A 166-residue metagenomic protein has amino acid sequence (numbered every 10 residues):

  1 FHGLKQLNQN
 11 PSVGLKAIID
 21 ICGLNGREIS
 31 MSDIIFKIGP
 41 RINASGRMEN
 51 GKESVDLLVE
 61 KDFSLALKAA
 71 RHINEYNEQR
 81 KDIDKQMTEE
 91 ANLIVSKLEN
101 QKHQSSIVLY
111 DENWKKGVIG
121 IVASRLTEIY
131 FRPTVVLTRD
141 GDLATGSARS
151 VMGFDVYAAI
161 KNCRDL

Functional and structural regions predicted by a protein language model:
F1-L166: Hydrophobic helix-and-loop "lid/oligomerization" segment in the mid-to-C-terminal part of catalytic domains
